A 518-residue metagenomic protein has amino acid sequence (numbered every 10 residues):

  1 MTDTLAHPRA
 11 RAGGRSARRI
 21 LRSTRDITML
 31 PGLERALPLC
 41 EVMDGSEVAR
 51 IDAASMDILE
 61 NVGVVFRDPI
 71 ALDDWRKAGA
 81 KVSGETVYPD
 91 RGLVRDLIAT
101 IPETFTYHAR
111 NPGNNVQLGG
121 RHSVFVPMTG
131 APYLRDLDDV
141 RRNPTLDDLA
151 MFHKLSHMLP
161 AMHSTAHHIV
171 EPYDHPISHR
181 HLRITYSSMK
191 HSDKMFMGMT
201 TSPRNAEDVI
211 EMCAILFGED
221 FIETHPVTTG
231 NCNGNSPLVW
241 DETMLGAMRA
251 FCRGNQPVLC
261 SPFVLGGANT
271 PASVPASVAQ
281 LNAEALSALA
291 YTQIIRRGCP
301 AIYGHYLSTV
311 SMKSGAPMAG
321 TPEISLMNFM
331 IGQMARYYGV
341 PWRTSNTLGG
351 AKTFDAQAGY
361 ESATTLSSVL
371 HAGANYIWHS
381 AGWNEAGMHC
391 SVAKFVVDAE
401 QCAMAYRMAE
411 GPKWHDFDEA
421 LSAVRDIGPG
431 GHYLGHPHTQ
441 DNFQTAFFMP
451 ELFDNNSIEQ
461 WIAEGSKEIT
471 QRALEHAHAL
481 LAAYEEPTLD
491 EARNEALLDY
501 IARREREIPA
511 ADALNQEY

Functional and structural regions predicted by a protein language model:
D3-P8, A12-P31, V42-A53, V62 (+2 more regions): Catalytic-core signal marking the mid-to-C-terminal active-site face
I27-G32, G45-M56, Q117-D138, Y337-G349: N-terminal small/glycine-rich loop or linker at the start of catalytic domains across soluble metabolic enzymes
L37-C40, S314-A319, T347-F354, G382-K394: Short beta-alpha connecting loops at secondary-structure transitions that line or flank enzyme active sites
P38, S55-I58, Y107-N111, R135 (+2 more regions): Structural motif
V65, P69-D139: Glycine-rich, N-terminal phosphate-binding loop and its surrounding beta-alpha-beta segment
V140-H371, N375: Helix-rich catalytic cores of soluble enzyme domains
S367-H389: Glycine-rich phosphate-binding active-site loops on the catalytic face of alpha/beta enzymes
